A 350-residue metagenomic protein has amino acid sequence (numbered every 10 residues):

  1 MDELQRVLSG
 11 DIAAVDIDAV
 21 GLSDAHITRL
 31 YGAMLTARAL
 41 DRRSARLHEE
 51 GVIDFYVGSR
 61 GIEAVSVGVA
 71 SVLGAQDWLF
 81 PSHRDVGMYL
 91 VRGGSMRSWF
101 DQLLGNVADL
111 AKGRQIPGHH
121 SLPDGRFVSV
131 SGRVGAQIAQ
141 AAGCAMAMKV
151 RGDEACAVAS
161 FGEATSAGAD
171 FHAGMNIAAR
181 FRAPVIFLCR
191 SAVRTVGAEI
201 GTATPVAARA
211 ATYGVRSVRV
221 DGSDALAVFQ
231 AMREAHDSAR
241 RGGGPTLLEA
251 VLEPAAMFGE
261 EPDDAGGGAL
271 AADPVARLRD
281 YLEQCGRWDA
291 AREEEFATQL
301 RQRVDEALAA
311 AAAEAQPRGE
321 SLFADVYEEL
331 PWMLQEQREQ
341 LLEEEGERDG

Functional and structural regions predicted by a protein language model:
M1, I17, M34, M88 (+6 more regions): Detector for methionine-enriched segments
M1-V65, V72, V251, A256-G350: Conserved acidic/glycine
Q5, G118, T246: A broad, low-specificity signal marking well-ordered, structured residues that form hydrophobic/aromatic
I12, G105, G113-Q115, G242-G244 (+1 more regions): Glycine-centered flexibility motif
I27-R29, V72-G74, G113, R241-G243: A generic structural signal for short, non-catalytic loop/turn and secondary-structure boundary residues
A39-R42, R46-F181, E199-A207, T212-G214: Cofactor-binding active-site loop characterized by glycine-rich and histidine/acidic residues
Y89-V91, G197, F258, S321: Short acidic, gly/pro-rich beta-turn/loop elements at beta-sheet edges and active-site/ligand-binding grooves
R126-A313: Glycine-rich ThDP/TPP pyrophosphate-binding loop and its adjacent helix/strand module within ThDP-dependent enzymes
